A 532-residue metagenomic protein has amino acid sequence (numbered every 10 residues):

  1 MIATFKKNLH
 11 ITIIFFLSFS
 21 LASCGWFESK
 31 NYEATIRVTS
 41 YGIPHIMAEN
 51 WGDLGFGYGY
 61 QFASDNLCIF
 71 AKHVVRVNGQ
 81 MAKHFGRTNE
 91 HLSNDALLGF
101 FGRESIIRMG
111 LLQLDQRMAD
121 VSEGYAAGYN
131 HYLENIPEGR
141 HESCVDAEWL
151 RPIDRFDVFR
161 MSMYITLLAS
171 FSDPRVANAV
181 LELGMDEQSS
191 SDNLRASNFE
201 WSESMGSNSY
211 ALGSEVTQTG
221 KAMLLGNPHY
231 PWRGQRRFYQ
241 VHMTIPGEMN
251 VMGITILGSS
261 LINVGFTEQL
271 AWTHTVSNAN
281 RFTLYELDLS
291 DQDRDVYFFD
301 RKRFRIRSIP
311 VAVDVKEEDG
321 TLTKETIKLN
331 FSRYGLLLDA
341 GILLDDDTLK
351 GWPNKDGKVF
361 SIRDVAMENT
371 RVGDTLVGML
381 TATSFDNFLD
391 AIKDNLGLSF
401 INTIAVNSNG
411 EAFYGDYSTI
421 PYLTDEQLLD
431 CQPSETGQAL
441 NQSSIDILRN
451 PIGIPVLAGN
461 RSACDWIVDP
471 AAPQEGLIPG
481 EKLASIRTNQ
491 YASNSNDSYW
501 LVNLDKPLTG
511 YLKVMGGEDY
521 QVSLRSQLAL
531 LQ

Functional and structural regions predicted by a protein language model:
I2-A3, S20, Q532: Short intrinsically disordered, low-complexity coil segments enriched in acidic
I2-T12: Bacterial N-terminal signal peptides that target proteins for export
I11-S20: Bacterial N-terminal signal peptides
S29-Q532: Mature extracytoplasmic enzyme cores
